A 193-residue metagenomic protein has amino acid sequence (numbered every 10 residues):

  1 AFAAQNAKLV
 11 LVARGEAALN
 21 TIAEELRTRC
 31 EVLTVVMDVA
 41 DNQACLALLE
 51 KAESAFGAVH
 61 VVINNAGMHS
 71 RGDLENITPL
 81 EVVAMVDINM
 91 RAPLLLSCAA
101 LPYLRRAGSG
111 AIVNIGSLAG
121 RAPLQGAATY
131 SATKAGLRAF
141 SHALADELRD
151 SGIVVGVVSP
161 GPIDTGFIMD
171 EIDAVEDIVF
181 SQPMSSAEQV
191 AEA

Functional and structural regions predicted by a protein language model:
A1-L9: Canonical Rossmann dinucleotide-binding motif of NAD(H)/NADP(H)-dependent dehydrogenases/reductases, specifically
A17, M37-A47, P79: The beta1-alpha1 cofactor-binding region of Rossmann-like NAD(H)/NADP(H)-dependent oxidoreductases
D73-L74, T78-V86: Substrate-binding pocket helix/loop in short-chain dehydrogenase/reductase
S97, T133: Active-site helix of classical SDR
P102, D146-E147, D177: Alpha-helical segment proximal to the catalytic Tyr-Lys
S117: Residue(s) in the substrate-gating loop at a strand-loop-helix junction that position the organic substrate next
V157, I178-A193: C-terminal helical subdomain
